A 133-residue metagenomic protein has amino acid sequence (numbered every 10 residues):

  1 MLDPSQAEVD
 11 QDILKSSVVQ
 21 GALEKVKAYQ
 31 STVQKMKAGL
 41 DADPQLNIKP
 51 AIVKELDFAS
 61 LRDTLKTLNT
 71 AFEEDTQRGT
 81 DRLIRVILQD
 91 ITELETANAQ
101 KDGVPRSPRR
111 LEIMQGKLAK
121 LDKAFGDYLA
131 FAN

Functional and structural regions predicted by a protein language model:
L14-F72, D90: Alpha-helical segments in soluble extracytoplasmic regions
V19-K25, T32-M36, D90-N133: C-terminal amphipathic alpha-helix
I52-I113, K117: Long, amphipathic, charge-rich alpha-helical segments that form helical bundles/coiled-coils
